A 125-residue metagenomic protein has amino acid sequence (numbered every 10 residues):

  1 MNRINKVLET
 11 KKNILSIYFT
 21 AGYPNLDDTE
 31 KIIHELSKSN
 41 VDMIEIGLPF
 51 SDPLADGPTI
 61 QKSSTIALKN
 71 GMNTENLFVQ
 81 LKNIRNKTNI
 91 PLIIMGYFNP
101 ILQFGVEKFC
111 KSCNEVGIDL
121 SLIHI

Functional and structural regions predicted by a protein language model:
M1-S16: N-terminal amphipathic alpha-helix/helix-capping segment at the start of soluble metabolic enzymes
L8-E9, L81-N86, N114: Surface-exposed amphipathic alpha-helices with a cationic face
K11-L15, N40-D42, T88-L92, I118-D119: Short, well-ordered coil/turn segments that N-cap beta-strands
S16-D27, I93-G105: Active-site mouth loops of central-metabolism enzymes
I17, G47, C113: Conserved, mostly hydrophobic/aromatic
D27-E35, Q103-S112: Short, acidic/polar
I44-N73: Glycine-rich, proline-tolerant flexible connector loops at the mouths of alpha/beta enzymes
I123-I125: Conserved small/polar residues in nucleotide/adenosyl-binding loops
